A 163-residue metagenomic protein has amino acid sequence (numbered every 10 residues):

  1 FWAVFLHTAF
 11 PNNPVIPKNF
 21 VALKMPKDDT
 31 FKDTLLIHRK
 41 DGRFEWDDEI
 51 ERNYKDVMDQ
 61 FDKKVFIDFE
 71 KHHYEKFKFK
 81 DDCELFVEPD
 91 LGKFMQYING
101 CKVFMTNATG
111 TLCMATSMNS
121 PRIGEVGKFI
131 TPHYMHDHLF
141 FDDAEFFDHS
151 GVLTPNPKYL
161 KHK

Functional and structural regions predicted by a protein language model:
F1-K163: Catalytic machinery of carbohydrate-active enzymes, primarily nucleotide-sugar-dependent glycosyltransferases
